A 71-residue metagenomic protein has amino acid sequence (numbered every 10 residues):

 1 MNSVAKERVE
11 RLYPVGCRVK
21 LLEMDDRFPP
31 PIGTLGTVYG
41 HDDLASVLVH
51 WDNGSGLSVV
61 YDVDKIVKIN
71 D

Functional and structural regions predicted by a protein language model:
N2-R8, L12-D71: Basic/aromatic-rich interaction segments and small domains that mediate binding to polyanionic partners
